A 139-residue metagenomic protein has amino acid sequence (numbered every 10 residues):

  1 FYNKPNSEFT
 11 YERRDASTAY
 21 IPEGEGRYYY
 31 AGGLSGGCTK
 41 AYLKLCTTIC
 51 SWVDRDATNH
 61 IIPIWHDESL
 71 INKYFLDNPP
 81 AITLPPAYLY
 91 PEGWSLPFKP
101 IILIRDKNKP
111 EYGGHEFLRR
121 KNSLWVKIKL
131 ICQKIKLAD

Functional and structural regions predicted by a protein language model:
F1-A19: Conserved donor-nucleotide/metal-binding helix-loop-beta segment in metal-dependent transferases, i.e., the alpha-helix
Y2-N6, P100, I104-R119: Secretory-pathway lumenal glyco-enzymes, predominantly type II signal-anchor Golgi glycosyltransferases
R13-D15, G24, C46, N78 (+2 more regions): Generic alpha-helical secondary structure signal
A19, K99-I102, Q133: Residue-level marker of intrinsically disordered, low-complexity segments enriched for small/polar residues
G24-N108: Catalytic core and acceptor-binding pocket of nucleotide-sugar-dependent glycosyltransferases
P110-D139: Membrane-proximal basic amphipathic "stem/tether" segments
